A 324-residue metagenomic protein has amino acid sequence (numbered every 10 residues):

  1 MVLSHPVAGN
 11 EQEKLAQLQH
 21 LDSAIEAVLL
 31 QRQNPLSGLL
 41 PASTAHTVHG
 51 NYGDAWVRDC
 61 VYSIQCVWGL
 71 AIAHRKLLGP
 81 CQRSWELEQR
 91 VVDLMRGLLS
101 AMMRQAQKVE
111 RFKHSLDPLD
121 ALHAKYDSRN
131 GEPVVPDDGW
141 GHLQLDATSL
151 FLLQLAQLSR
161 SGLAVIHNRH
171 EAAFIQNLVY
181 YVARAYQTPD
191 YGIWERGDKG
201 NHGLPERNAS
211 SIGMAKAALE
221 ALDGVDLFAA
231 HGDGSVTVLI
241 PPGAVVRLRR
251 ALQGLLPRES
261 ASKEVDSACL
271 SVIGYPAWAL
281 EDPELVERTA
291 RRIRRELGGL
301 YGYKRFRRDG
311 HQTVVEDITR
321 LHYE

Functional and structural regions predicted by a protein language model:
M1-E324: Acidic, mature catalytic/reactive cores of soluble proteins
